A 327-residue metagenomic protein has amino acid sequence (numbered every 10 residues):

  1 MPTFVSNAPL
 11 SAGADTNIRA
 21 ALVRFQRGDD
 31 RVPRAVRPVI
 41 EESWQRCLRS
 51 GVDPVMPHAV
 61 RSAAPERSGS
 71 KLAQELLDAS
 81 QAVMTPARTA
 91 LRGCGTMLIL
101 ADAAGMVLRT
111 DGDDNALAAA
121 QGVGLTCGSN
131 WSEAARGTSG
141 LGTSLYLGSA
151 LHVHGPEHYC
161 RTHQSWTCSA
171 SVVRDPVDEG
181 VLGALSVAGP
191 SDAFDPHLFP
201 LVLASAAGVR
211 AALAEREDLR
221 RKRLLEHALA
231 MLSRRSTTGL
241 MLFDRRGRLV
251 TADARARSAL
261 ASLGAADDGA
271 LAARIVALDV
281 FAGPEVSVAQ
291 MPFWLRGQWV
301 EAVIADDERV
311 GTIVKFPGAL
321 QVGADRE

Functional and structural regions predicted by a protein language model:
M1-A135, S139-H152, S165, R174-V177 (+3 more regions): Intrinsically disordered, low-complexity terminal regulatory regions
A120-Q121, Q164, F194-L198, S262-L263 (+2 more regions): A short, polar/proline- and glycine-enriched secondary-structure boundary/capping micro-motif
P156-C160, A228: Short, solvent-exposed loop/turn elements at beta->coil junctions and helix N-caps that rim active or binding pockets
E157, S165-A170, R274-A324: PAS-family sensory/regulatory modules and their coupling/dimerization elements
K222, A324-E327: Glycine-rich adenosyl-nucleotide cofactor-binding module
L260-A272: PAS and related sensory helical modules
